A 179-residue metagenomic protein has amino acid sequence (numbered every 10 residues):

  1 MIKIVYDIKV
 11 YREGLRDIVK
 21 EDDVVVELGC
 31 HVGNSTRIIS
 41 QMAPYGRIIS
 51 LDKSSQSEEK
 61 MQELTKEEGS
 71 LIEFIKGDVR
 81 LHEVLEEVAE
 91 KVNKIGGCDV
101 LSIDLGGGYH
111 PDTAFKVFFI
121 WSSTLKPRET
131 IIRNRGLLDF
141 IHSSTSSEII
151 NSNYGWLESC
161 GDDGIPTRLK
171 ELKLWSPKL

Functional and structural regions predicted by a protein language model:
M1-D22: S-adenosyl-L-methionine
D22-H31: Conserved class I S-adenosyl-L-methionine
G33-R37: Glycine-rich SAM-binding Motif I of class I
S40-Q41: Gly/Ala-rich phosphate-binding loop of Rossmann-like dinucleotide-binding domains, activating on the conserved
R47-D52: Conserved SAM-binding motif I beta-strand of class I
Q56-K94: S-adenosyl-L-methionine
V92-L105: Short SAM/SAH-binding signature in class I
G107-L179: C-terminal substrate-binding/active-site "lid" region of AdoMet-derived donor-dependent transferases
